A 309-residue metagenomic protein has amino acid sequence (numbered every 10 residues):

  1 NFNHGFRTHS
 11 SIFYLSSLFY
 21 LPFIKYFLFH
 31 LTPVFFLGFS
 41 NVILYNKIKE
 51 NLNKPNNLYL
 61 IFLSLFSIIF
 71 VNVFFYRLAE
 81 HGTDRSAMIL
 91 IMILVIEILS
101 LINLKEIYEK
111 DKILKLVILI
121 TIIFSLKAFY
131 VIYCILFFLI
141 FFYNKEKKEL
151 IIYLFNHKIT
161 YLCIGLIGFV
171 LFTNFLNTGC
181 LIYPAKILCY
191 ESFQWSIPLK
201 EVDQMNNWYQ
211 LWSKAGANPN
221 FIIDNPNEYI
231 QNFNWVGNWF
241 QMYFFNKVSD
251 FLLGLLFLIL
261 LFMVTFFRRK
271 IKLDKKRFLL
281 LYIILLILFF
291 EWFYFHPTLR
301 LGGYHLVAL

Functional and structural regions predicted by a protein language model:
N1-N46, L52-N57, L78: Active-site lumenal/periplasmic loops and adjacent helix-entry segments of GT-C-fold, multi-pass membrane
L15, H157-S249: Membrane-lumen/periplasm interface segments of specific transmembrane helices in polyprenyl phosphate-linked
F36-L52, Q231-D274: Hydrophobic, aromatic-rich transmembrane alpha-helices and their immediate juxtamembrane boundary segments
F39-K47, P55-I102, I113-L126, F141: Membrane-embedded helix bundles of polyisoprenyl
N56-V71, L94, K115-L119, I164-G165 (+2 more regions): Transmembrane alpha-helix segments characteristic of polytopic inner-membrane glycan-assembly/cell-envelope
T83-V95, L126, I132-Y133, L288 (+1 more regions): Hydrophobic/aromatic-rich transmembrane helices and adjacent perimembrane loops
K112-A128, I132-L139, G179, L288-W292: Membrane-interface alpha helices of multi-pass inner-membrane proteins
Y133-I164: Perimembrane helix-loop-helix junctions
